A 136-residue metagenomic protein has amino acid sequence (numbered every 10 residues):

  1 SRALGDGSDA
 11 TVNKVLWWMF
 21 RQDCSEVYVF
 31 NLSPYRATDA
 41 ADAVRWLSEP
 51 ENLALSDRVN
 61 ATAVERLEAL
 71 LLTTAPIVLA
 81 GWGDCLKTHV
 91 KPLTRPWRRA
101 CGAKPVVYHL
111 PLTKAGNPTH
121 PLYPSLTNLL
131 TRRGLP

Functional and structural regions predicted by a protein language model:
S1, F30-P34, G81-G83: Short loop/turn segments at strand-loop or loop-helix junctions that form parts of catalytic or ligand-binding pockets
S1-F30: Adenosine ribonucleotide-centric catalytic and binding domains
W17, Y28-F30, Y35, Y108 (+1 more regions): Sequence-level detector for tyrosine residue identity
C24-V44: Short connector loops at secondary-structure junctions
A37, A43-P136: Glycine/proline-rich loop-helix segments at beta-alpha junctions forming the active-site rim of enzyme cores
